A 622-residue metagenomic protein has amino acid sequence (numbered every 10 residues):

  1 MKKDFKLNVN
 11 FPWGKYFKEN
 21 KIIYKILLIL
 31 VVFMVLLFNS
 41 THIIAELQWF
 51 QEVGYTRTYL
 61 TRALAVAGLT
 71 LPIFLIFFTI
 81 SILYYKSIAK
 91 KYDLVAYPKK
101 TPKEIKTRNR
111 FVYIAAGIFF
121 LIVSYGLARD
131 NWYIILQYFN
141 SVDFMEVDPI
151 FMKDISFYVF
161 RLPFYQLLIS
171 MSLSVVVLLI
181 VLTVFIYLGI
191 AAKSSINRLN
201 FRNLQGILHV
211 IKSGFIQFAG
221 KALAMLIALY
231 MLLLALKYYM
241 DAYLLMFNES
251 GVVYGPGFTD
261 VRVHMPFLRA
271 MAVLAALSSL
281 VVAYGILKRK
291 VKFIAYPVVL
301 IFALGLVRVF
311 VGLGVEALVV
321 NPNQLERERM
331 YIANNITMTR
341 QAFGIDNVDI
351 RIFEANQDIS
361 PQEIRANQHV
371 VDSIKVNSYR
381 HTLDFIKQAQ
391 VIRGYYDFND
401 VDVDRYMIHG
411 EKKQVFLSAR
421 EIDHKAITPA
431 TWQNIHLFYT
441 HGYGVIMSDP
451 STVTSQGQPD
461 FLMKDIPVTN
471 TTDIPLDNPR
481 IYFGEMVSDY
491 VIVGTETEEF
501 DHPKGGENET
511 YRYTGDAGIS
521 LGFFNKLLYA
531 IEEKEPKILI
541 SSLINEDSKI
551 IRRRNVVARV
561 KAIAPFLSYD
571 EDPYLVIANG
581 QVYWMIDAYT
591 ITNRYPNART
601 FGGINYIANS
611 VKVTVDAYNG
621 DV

Functional and structural regions predicted by a protein language model:
K3-N20, I26-I29, F33-V622: Soluble extracytoplasmic regions of secretory-pathway and membrane proteins
